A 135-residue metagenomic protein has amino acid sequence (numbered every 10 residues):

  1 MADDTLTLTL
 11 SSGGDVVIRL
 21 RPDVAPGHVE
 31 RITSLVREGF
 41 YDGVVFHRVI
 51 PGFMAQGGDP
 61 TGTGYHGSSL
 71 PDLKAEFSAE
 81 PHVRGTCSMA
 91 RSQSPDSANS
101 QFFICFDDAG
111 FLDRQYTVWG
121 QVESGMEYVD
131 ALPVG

Functional and structural regions predicted by a protein language model:
M1-G135: Cyclophilin-like peptidyl-prolyl cis-trans isomerases
